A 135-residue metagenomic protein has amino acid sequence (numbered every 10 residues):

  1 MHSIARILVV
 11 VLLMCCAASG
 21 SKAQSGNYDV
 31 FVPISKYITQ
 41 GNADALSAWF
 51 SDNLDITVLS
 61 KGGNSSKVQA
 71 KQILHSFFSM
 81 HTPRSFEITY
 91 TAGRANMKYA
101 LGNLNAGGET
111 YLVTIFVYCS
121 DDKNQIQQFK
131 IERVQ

Functional and structural regions predicted by a protein language model:
H2-K36, A48: Short, low-complexity N-terminal intrinsically disordered segments enriched in polar/charged residues
G26-D29, D44, T89-N96, V134-Q135: Exposed acidic/polar residues on beta-strands and adjacent loops within beta-sheet cores, strongest in beta-propeller
N27, T39, G63-K67: Solvent-exposed, acidic/flexible segments
V30, I34, N42, Q69-L74: Stable alpha-helical elements in mature extracytoplasmic
N42-N53: Short, well-ordered alpha-helical segments enriched in acidic and aromatic residues
I56-G63: A short gly/proline-enriched turn/hairpin at secondary-structure junctions
Q72-T110: Surface-exposed, charged secondary-structure patches
T110-Q135: Short beta-strand edge/turn micro-motifs at domain boundaries
